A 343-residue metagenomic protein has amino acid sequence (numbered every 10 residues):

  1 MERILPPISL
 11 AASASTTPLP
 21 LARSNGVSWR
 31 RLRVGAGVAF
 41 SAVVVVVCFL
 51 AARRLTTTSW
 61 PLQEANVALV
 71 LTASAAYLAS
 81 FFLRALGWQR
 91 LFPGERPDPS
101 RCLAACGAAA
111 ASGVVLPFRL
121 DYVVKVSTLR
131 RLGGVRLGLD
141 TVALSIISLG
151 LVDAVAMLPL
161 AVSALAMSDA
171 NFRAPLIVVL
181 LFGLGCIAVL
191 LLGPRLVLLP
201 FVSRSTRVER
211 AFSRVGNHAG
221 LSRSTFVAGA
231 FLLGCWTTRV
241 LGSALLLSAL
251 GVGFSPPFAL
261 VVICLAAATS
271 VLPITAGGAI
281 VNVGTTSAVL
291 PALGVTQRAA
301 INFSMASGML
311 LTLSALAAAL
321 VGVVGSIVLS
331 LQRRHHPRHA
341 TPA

Functional and structural regions predicted by a protein language model:
M1-A109, S163-V271, Q297-A343: Predominantly cytoplasmic-facing regulatory/coupling regions of multi-pass membrane proteins
P93, L103-R136: Extended non-transmembrane interhelical loops and adjacent amphipathic helices of multipass membrane proteins
E95-R96, R131-L137, L250-G251, A292-V295: Short helix-loop-helix connector
R101-A104, Y122-V123, G134-L149, V295-A306: Membrane-interface alpha-helices at helix entry/exit sites of multi-pass transporters
A111-P117, C264-V283: Transmembrane alpha-helix interface/packing and boundary motifs in multi-pass membrane proteins, characterized by
L120-L132, A276-A292: Re-entrant/interfacial helical elements at transmembrane boundaries that shape and gate the permeation pathway
S127-T128, A143, A156, F231 (+1 more regions): Hydrophobic alpha-helical membrane segments of integral membrane proteins
I147-A166: Hydrophobic alpha-helical transmembrane segments of ABC transporter permease domains
